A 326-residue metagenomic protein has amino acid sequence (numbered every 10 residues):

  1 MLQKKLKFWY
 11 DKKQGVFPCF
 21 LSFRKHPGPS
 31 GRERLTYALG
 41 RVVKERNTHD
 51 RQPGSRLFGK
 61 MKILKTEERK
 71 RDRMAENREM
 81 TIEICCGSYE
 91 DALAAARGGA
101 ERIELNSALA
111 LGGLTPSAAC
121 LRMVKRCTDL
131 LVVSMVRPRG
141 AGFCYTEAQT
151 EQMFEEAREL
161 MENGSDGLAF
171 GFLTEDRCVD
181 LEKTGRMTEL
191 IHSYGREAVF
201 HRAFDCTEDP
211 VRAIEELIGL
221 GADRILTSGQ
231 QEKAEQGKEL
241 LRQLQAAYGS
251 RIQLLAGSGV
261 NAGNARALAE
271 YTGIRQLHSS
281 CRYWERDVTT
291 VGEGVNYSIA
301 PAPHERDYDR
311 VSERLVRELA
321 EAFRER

Functional and structural regions predicted by a protein language model:
E76-G87, R137-Q152, L173, V199-D209: Active-site mouth loops of central-metabolism enzymes
M80-I84, I103-L105, V132-V136, L168-F170 (+4 more regions): Hydrophobic faces of well-ordered beta-strands that scaffold small-molecule active sites in alpha/beta enzyme cores
E90, L109-T128, T174-I191, T207-R212 (+3 more regions): Active-site-adjacent beta->alpha loops and helix N-cap segments on the catalytic face of soluble alpha/beta enzymes
E90-A94, Y145-E156, E208-G219, V260-R275 (+1 more regions): Catalytic cores of alpha/beta
G98-I103, T128-L130, G164-G167, S193-G195 (+3 more regions): Glycine-enriched alpha-helix->loop->beta-strand junction motifs that scaffold or abut catalytic
E104-G113, E159, N163, A169-E175 (+2 more regions): Glycine-rich phosphate-binding active-site loops on the catalytic face of alpha/beta enzymes
V124, L130-T184: Glycine/small-residue-rich loop that forms an oxyanion/phosphate-binding "nest" at active or ligand-binding sites
G140, Y248-R326: C-terminal alpha-helical cap/extension of soluble enzyme domains
